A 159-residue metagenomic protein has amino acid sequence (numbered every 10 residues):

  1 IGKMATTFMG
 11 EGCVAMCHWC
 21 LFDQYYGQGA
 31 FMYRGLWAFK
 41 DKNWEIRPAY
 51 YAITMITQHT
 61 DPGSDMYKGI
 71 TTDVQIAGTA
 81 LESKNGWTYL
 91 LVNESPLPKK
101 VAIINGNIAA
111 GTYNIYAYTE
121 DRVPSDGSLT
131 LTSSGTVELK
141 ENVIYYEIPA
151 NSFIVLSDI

Functional and structural regions predicted by a protein language model:
I1-T60, S64-A77: Aromatic/acidic polysaccharide-binding cleft in carbohydrate-active enzymes
A5-G10, T79-L81, N105-N107, Y145-E147: A general structural signal for short secondary-structure junctions and capping/turn motifs
F8, M16, I53, Y89 (+3 more regions): Hydrophobic, well-ordered secondary-structure elements that form the walls of internal hydrophobic environments
D23-Q28, P96-K99, R122-S125: Flexible loop/turn segments at secondary-structure boundaries
S64-D65, T119-S134: Acidic Ser/Thr/Pro-rich low-complexity disordered segments that often serve as glycosylated linkers/stalks around
T72-G111, Y118-E120, N151-I154: Carbohydrate-binding surface patches
T132-I159: C-terminal beta-strand-rich structural cap/linker in extracellular carbohydrate-active enzymes
